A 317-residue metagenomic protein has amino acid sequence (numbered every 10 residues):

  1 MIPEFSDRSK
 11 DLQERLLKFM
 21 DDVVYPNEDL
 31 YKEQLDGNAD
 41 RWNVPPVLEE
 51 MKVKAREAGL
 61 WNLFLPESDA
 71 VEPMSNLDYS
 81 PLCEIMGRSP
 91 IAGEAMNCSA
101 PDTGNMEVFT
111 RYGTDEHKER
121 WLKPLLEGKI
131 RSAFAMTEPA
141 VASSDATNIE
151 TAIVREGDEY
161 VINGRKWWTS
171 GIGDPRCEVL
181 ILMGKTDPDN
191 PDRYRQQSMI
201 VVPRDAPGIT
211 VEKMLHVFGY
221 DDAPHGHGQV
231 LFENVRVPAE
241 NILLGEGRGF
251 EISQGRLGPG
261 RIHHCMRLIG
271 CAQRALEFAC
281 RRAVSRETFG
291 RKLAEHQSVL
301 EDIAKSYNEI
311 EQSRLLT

Functional and structural regions predicted by a protein language model:
M1-S99, E116-E127, R131: Amphipathic, small/basic residue-rich leader segments at the start of a protein or domain
I2-L12, T210-E311: Glycine-rich beta->alpha junctions and the first turn(s) of the following alpha-helix
G59, L82-R88, M183-T186, V201-I209 (+2 more regions): Short Ser/Thr-interspersed hydrophobic loop/turn segments at strand-loop and sheet-helix junctions that line or gate
M96-E116, D145: N-terminal glycine-rich flavin-associated loop
G128-T137, L182-M183: A short, Trp-centered hydrophobic/proline-enriched beta-strand micro-motif
A142, W167-D174, P259-H263: Glycine-rich phosphate/pyrophosphate-binding beta-alpha loops
T151-V154: A structural signal for short hydrophobic beta-strand segments in well-ordered beta-sheet cores
D158-E159, N163-E212: A short core secondary-structure module
